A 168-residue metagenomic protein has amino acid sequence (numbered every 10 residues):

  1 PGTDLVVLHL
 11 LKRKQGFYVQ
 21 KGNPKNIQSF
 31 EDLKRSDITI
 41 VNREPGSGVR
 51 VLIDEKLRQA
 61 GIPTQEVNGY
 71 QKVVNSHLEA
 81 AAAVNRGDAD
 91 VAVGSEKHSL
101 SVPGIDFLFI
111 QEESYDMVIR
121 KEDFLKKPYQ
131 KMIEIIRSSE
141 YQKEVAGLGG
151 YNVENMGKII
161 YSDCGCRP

Functional and structural regions predicted by a protein language model:
P1-N23: N-terminal segment of the mature folded domain
K14, V102-E134, N155-I160: Periplasmic-binding protein-like
V19-I40: Flexible hinge/capping segments at coil-to-helix
E31, P45, V49-K72: Ligand-binding cleft/hinge of the Venus flytrap
L33, I53, A81-N85: Hydrophobic residues within well-ordered alpha-helices
R43-E55, S139-P168: Ligand-binding clefts/hinges and TM-proximal coupling segments of bilobed small-molecule sensing domains
I62-D88: A mid-sequence, solvent-exposed acidic-amphipathic segment
A81-Q111: A ligand-binding cleft/hinge motif common to bilobed small-molecule-binding domains
